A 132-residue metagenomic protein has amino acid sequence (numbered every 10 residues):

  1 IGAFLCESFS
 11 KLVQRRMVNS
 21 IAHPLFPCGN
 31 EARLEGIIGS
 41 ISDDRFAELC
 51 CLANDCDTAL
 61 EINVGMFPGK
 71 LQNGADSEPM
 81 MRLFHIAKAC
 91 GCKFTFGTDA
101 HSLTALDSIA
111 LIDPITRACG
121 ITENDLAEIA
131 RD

Functional and structural regions predicted by a protein language model:
I1-I37: Hydrophobic, aromatic-enriched interface-forming segments
C28, R33-D132: Charged catalytic cores and adjacent phosphate/nucleic-acid-binding surfaces used for phosphate/nucleic-acid chemistry
